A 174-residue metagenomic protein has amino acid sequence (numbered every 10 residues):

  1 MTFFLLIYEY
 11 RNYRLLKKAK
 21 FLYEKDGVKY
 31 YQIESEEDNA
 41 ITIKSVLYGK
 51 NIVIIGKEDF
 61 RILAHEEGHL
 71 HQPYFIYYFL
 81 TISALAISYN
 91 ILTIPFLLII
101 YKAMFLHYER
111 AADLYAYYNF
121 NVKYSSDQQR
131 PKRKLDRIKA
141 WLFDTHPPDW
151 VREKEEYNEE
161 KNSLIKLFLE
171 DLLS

Functional and structural regions predicted by a protein language model:
M1-E34: A metal-dependent hydrolase signature that marks the N-terminal structural subdomain at the beginning of catalytic folds
R11-L15, L106-Y108, E170-S174: Low-complexity, charge- and small-residue-enriched intrinsically disordered regions
K17-D26, I94-D144: Short helix/loop segments within enzyme catalytic domains that coordinate or immediately flank catalytic cofactors
K29-E58, E67: Active-site scaffold of zinc-dependent metalloenzymes
Q32-S45, Y117-S174: Active-site-proximal gating segments in proteases and membrane effectors
K57-Y74, D113: Active-site recognition of the HExxH zinc-binding catalytic motif
E66-I82, N121-V122: Catalytic Zn2+-binding segment of zinc metalloproteases
A86-T93: Transmembrane helix interruption/hinge and helix-loop junction motifs
